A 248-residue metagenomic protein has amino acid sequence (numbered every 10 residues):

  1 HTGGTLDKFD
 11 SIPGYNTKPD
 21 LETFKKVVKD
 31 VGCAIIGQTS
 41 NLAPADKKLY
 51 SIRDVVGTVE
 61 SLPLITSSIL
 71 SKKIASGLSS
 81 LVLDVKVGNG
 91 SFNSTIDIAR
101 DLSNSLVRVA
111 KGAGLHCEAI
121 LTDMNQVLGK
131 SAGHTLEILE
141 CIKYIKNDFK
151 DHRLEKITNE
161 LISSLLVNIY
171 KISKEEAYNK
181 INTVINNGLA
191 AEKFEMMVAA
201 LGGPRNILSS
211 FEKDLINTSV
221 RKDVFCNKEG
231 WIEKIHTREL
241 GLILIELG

Functional and structural regions predicted by a protein language model:
H1-G4, A34-K47, S76-K86, C117-I120: Core alpha/beta catalytic barrel or barrel-like domain that forms the active/cofactor pocket in diverse metabolic
H1-K25, K29, I36-Q38, D97: A glycine-rich phosphate/pyrophosphate-binding beta-strand-loop-alpha-helix module
H1-T2, F24-K26, L42-A43, N89-G90 (+1 more regions): Short gly/pro/ser/thr-enriched loop/turn and capping motifs at secondary-structure boundaries
G3-D10, T39-S40, D46-Y50, F92-D97 (+1 more regions): Short acidic, glycine/serine/threonine-rich loops at helix termini
K8, V27, K72-K73, V109: Hydrophobic/aromatic ligand-binding patch that stacks against planar heteroaromatic rings of cofactors or nucleotides
F24, I69, L106: Aromatic/hydrophobic pocket-lining residues that form π-stacking "cages" and hydrophobic walls in ligand
K29-S76: Phosphate/diphosphate-binding glycine-rich loops and adjacent basic-rich segments that engage nucleotide
T58-E60, I65, A75, S79-G248: Well-ordered secondary-structure scaffolds
